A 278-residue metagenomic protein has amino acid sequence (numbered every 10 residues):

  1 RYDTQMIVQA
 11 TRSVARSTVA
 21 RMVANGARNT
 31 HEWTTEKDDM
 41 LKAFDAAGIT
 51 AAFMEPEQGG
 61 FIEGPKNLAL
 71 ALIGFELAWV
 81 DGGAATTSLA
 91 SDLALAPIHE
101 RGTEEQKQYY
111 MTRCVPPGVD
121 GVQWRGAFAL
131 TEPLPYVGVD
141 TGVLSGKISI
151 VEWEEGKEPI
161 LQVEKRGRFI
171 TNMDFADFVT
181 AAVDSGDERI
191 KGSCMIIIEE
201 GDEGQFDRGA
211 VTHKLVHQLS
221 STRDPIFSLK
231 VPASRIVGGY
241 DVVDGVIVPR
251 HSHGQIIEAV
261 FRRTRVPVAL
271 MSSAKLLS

Functional and structural regions predicted by a protein language model:
R1, M22-G26, M54-Q58, L95 (+4 more regions): Glycine- and acidic
R1-L89, Q108-V119: Amphipathic, small/basic residue-rich leader segments at the start of a protein or domain
Y2, M6-A10, V14, T35-D39 (+11 more regions): Generic recognition of stable, solvent-exposed alpha-helical segments in well-folded globular domains
A85-T112, Y136-V139, I148-V151, K157: N-terminal glycine-rich flavin-associated loop
H99, V137-V143, M173-A176, D207-G209 (+2 more regions): Short acidic, glycine/serine/threonine-rich loops at helix termini
G121-E132: A short, Trp-centered hydrophobic/proline-enriched beta-strand micro-motif
E158-A210: A short core secondary-structure module
A210-S278: Glycine-rich beta->alpha junctions and the first turn(s) of the following alpha-helix
